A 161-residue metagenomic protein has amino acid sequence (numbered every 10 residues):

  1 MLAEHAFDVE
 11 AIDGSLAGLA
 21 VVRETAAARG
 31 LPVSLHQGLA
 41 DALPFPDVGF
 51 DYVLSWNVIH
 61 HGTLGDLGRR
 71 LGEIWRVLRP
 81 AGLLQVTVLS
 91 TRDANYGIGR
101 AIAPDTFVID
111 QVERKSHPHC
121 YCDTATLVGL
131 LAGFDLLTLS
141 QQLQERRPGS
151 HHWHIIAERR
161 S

Functional and structural regions predicted by a protein language model:
M1-A42, D66-R69, L83-S161: Class I (Rossmann-like) S-adenosyl-L-methionine-dependent methyltransferase catalytic domain, capturing the SAM-binding
D41-V53: A short acidic, Gly/Pro-enriched loop at the edge of an enzyme's catalytic core that lines a small-molecule cofactor
G49, A81-G82: Surface-exposed loop/turn positions
F50-V53, I74, T91-R92: A mid-sequence interfacial segment
S55-V58: A short beta-strand submotif of the Rossmann-like class I SAM-dependent methyltransferase core that lines
H60-G62: A short His-aromatic
G68-P80: A short glycine-rich, Lys/Arg-flanked "PGG" loop and its adjoining helix->strand segment in the class I
